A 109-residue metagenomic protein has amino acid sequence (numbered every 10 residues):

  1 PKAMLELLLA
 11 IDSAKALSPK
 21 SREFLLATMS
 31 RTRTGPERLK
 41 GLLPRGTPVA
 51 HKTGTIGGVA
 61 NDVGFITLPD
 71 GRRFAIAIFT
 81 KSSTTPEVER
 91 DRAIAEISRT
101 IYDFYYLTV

Functional and structural regions predicted by a protein language model:
P1-V109: Penicillin-recognizing serine hydrolase domain
